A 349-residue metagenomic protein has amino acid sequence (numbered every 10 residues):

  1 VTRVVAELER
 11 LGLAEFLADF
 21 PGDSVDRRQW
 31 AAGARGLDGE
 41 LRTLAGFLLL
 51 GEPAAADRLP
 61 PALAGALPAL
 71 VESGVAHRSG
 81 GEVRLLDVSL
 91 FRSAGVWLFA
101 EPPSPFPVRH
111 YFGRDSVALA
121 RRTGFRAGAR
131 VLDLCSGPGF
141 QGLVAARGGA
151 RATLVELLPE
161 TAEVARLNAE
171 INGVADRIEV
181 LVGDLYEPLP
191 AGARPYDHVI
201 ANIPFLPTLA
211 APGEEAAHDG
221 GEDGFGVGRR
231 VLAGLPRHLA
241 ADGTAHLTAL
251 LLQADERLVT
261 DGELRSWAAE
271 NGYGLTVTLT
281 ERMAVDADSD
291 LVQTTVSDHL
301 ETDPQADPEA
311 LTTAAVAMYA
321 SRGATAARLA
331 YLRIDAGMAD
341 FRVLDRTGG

Functional and structural regions predicted by a protein language model:
V1-V96: N-terminal auxiliary segments of SAM/dcSAM-dependent transferases
T2-A34, F99-P102, H110-V117, R126-A129 (+5 more regions): S-adenosylmethionine-dependent methyltransferases
R78-G148: SAM-dependent Rossmann-like transferase core, predominantly class I methyltransferases with a strong bias toward
A94, A127, G148, G192-R194 (+2 more regions): Residue-level preference for short coil/turn positions at secondary-structure junctions
P105-F106, Y111-D115, F125, L157-P308: S-adenosylmethionine
R151-E156: Conserved SAM-binding motif I beta-strand of class I
V296-A315, S321-A327: Class I (Rossmann-like) S-adenosyl-L-methionine-dependent methyltransferase catalytic domain, capturing the SAM-binding
A317-G349: C-terminal lobe and adjacent flexible extensions of AdoMet/dcAdoMet transferase-like proteins
